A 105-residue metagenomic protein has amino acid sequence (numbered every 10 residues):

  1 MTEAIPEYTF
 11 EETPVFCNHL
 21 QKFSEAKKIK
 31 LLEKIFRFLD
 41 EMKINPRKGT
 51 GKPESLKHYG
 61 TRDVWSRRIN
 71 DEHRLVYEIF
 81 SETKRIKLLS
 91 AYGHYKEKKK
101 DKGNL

Functional and structural regions predicted by a protein language model:
T2-E7, N18-Q21, I29-L32, V64-R74 (+1 more regions): Enriched for short, Lys/Arg-rich terminal
Y8-E12: Short amphipathic
T13, T61, E72: ATP/adenylate-binding site constellation spanning eukaryotic-like Ser/Thr protein kinases, ABC-transporter
V15-E33, R37-E41, N45-P46: N-terminal first-folded block
D40-R68, L105: A short, surface-exposed loop/turn module that caps and links secondary-structure elements
